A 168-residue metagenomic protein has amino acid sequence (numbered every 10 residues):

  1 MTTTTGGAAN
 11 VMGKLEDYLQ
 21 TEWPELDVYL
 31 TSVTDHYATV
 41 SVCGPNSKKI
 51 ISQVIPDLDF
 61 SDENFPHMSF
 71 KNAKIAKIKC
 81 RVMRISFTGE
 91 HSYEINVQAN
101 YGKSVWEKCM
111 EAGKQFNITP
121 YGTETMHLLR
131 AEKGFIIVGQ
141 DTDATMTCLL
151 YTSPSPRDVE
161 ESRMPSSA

Functional and structural regions predicted by a protein language model:
T2-R130, I136-I137: Acidic, low-complexity central loop/insert segments
L129, G139-L150: Prokaryote-biased recognition of long, low-complexity C-terminal linker/tail segments that are poorly structured
Y151-D158: Conserved small/polar residues in nucleotide/adenosyl-binding loops
M164-S167: Hydrophobic alpha-helical segments, chiefly the membrane-spanning helices and signal/signal-anchor peptides
